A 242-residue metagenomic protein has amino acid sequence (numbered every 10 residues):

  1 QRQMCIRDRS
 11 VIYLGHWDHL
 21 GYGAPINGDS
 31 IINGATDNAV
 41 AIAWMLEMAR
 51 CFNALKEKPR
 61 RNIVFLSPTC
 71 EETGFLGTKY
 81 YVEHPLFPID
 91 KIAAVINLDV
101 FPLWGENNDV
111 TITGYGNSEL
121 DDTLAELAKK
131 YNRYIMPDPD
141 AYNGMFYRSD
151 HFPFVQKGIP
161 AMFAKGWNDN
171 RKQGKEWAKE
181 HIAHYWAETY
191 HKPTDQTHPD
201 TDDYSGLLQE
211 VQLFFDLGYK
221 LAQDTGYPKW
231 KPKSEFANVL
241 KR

Functional and structural regions predicted by a protein language model:
Q1-I6: Short, small-residue-biased leader/transition segments that mark boundaries at the very start of proteins
R9-S10, S30, T123, T225: Coil residues (strongly favoring Ser/Thr
I12-L14, R60-T69, A94-N97, D140 (+1 more regions): Beta-strand segments within the central parallel beta-sheet cores of soluble alpha/beta enzyme folds
Y13, H19, A24-F75, F214: Alpha-helical metal-binding/catalytic segments enriched in His/Glu/Asp
I26-N38, N107-Y115, D138-A141, Q196-Y204: Second-shell loop/turn segments in exported
A35-A43, E57, E72-L76, G114-S118 (+2 more regions): Soluble non-cytosolic domains of exported or imported proteins
R50, A54, G166-K241: His/Asp/Glu-rich mid-to-C-terminal helical/loop segments that flank catalytic regions of hydrolases
P68-G174, K179-E180, H184-W186: Metal-dependent peptidase/peptidase-like ectodomains
